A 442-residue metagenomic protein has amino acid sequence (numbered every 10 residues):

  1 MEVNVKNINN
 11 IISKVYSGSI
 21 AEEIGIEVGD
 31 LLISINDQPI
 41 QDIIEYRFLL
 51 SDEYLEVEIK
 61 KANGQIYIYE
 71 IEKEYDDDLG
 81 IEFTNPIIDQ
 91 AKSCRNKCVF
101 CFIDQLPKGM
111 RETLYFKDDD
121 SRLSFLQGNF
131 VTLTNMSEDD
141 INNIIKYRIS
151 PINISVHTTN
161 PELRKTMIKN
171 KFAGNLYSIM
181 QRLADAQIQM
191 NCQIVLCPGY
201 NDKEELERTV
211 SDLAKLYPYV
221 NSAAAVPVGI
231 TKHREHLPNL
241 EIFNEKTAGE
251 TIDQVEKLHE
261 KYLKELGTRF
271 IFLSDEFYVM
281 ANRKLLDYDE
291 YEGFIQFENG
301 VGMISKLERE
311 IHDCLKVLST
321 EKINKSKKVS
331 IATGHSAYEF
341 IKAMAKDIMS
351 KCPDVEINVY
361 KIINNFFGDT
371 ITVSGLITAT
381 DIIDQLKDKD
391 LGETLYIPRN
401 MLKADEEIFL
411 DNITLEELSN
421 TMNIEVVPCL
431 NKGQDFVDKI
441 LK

Functional and structural regions predicted by a protein language model:
M1-N10, F48, E58-I59, Y67-N85: PDZ/PDZ-like peptide-tail recognition elements
E2-V5, I11, N282-K442: Radical SAM enzyme core and accessory elements
I8-S17, D37-I40: Short, structured beta-strand/loop micro-motifs enriched in basic residues and often containing a Trp
A21-Q41: Conserved PDZ fold ligand-binding element
S34-E58: PDZ domains, with a preference for the canonical peptide-binding region formed by the helix
Q65-I66, K73-Y219, G229-L258: Conserved Radical SAM active-site core
P151-N153, Q189-N191, S222-A224, F270-F272 (+1 more regions): Structural preference for beta-strand elements that scaffold enzyme active sites
G199-Y200, V220-K246, L266-Y288, N364-D369: Flexible glycine/acidic-rich beta-alpha junction loops that bind and position SAM and/or redox cofactors in anaerobic
